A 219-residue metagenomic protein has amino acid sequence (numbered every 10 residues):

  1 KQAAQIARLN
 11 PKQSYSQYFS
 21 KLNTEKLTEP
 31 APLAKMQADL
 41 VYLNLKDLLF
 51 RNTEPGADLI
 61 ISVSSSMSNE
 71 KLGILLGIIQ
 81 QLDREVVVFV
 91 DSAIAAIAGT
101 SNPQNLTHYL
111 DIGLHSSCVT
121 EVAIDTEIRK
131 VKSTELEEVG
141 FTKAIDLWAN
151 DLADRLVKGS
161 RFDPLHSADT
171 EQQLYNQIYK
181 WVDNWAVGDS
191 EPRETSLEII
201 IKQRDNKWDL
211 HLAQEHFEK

Functional and structural regions predicted by a protein language model:
K1, T100-V131: Gly/Thr-rich phosphate-binding beta-strand-loop-beta motif of the actin/hexokinase/Hsp70
K1-K26, Q80-A95, V131, L147 (+1 more regions): Early-domain small/polar-rich strand-loop-helix modules and first-structured segments of the mature chain
K1-S62, V182-W185, D189: Conserved phosphate-binding loops in N-terminal lobes of ATP-dependent enzymes of the actin/Hsp70/sugar-kinase
K12, P55, N69, I112-S116 (+3 more regions): Short flexible coil/turn linkers enriched for glycine and charged/polar residues that connect secondary-structure
T28-D39, Q203-K219: Glycine-rich phosphate-binding "P-loop"
L40-P55, A93-T100, Q214-K219: Phosphate/ATP-binding catalytic cores across multiple sugar-kinase/actin-like superfamilies, primarily ASKHA
E54-S65, L165, D169, K219: Short glycine-rich phosphate-binding loop at a beta-alpha junction
A123-L212: Phosphate-binding glycine-rich/basic clefts of nucleotide- and phosphate-handling proteins, predominantly
